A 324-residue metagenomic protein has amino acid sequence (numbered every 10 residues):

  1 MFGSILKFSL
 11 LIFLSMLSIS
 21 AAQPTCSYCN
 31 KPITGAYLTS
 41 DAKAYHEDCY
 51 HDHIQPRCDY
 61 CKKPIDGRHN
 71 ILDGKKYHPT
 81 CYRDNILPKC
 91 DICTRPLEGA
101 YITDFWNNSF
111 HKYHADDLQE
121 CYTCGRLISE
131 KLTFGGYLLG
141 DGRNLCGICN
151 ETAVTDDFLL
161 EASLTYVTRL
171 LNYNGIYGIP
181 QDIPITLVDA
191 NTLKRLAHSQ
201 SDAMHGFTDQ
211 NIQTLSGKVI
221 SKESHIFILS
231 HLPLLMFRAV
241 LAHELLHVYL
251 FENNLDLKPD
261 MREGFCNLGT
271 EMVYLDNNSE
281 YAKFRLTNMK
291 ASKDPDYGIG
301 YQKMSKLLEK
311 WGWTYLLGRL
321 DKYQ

Functional and structural regions predicted by a protein language model:
G3-L11: Sec-dependent signal peptide recognition, specifically the positively charged N-region followed immediately by
F13-S20: Hydrophobic h-region of N-terminal signal peptides that target proteins for export in Gram-negative bacteria
A21-Y173: N-terminal low-structure segments adjacent to metalloprotease catalytic domains across cellular compartments
L87, A115-Y137, I176, A291-Q324: Pan-zinc metallopeptidase signature
D156-S224, H231: Auxiliary, metal-adjacent structural segments of Zn-dependent hydrolase domains
L171, A239-N253, E263-N267, E271: Active-site recognition of the HExxH zinc-binding catalytic motif
I220-L241, N253-P259: Short pre-active-site segment immediately N-terminal to the catalytic Zn-binding motif
L255-D296: Post-HExxH zinc-binding segment in Zn-dependent metallohydrolases
